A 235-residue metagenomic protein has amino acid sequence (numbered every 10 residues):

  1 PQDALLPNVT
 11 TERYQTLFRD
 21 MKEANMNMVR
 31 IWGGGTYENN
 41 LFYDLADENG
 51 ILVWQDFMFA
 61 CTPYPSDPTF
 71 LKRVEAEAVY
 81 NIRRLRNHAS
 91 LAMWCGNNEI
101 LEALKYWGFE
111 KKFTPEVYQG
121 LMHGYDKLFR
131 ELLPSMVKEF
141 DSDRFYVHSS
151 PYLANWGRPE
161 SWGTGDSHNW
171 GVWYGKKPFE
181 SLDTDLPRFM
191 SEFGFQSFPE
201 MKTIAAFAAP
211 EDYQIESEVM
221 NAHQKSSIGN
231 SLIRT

Functional and structural regions predicted by a protein language model:
P1-T62, F70-M93, N221-T235: Active-site-adjacent substrate/metal-binding segments within catalytic domains of carbohydrate-active enzymes
N8-V9, L41-F42, L104-W107, E200-K202: Short, solvent-exposed loop/turn and secondary-structure capping segments
D20-A24, W54-D56, A78-N81, Y118-M122 (+3 more regions): Glycine-rich loops and low-complexity Gly/Arg-rich segments that provide flexible linkers or classic glycine-based
W32, H123, E180: Short, charged/polar micro-motifs that form catalytic or ligand-binding hotspots
G35-Y37, F59-C61, I100, Y152 (+1 more regions): Active-site-proximal loop/turn and secondary-structure-junction residues that shape catalytic pockets, frequently
E48-G50, P63-E160: Active-site neighborhood of glycoside hydrolase catalytic domains
E48-L71, W107-F113, W162-G194: Amphipathic repeat-derived elements
W94, L101, L128, S135-K138 (+1 more regions): Substrate-binding clefts and catalytic carboxylate motifs of secreted carbohydrate-active enzymes
